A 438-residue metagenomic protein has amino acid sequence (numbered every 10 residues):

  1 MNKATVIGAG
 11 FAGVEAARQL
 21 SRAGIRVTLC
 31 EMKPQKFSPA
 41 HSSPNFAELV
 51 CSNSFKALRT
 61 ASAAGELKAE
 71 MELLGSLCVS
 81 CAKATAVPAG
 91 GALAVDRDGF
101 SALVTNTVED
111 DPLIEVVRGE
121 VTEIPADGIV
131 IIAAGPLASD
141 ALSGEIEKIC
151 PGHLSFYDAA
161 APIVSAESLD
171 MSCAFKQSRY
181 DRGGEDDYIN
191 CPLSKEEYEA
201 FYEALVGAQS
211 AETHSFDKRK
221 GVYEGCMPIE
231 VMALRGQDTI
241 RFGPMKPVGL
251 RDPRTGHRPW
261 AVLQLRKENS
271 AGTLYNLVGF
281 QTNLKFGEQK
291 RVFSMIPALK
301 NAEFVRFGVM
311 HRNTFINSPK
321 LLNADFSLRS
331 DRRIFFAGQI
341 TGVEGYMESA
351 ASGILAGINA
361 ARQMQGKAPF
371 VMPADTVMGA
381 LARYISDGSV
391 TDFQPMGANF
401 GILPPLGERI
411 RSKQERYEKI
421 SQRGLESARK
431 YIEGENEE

Functional and structural regions predicted by a protein language model:
M1-A12: Beta1/beta-strand and adjacent pyrophosphate-binding region of the FAD-binding site in flavoprotein oxidoreductases
R18-S80, A374-I385: N-terminal FAD cofactor-binding segment of flavoenzymes
E48-L58, K83-G99: Dinucleotide-binding Rossmann-like beta1-alpha1 core, especially the glycine-rich loop that anchors the ADP
R97-V116: Helical element adjacent to the flavin cofactor pocket in flavoenzyme catalytic cores
D110-R291: Predominantly flavin-linked oxidoreductase catalytic cores and closely associated redox partners
L277-V343, A350-S352, F370-S386, P395-G397 (+1 more regions): A glycine-rich dinucleotide-binding beta-alpha-beta segment and adjacent secondary-structure elements that constitute
S349-F370: Internal hydrophobic alpha-helix adjacent to the cofactor/substrate pocket in enzyme cavities
M396-E438: C-terminal auxiliary extensions adjacent to catalytic cores
